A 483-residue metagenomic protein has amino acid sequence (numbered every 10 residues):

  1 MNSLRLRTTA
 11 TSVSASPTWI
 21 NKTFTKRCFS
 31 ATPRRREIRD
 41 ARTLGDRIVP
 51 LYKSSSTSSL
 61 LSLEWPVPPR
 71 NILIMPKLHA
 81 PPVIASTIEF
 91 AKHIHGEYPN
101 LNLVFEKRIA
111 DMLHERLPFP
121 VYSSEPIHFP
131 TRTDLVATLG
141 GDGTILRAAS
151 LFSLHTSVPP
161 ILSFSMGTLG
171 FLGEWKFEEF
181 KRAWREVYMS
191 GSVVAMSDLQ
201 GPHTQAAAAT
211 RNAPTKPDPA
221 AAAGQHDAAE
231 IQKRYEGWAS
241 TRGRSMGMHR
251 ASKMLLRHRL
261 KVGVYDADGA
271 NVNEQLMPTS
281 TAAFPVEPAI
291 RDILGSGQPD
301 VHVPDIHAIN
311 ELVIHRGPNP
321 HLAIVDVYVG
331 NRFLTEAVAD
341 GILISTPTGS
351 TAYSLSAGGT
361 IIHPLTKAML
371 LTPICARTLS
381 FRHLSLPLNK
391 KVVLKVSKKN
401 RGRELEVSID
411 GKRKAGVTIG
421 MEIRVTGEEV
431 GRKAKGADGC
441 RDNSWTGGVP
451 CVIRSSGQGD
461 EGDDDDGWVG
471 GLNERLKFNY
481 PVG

Functional and structural regions predicted by a protein language model:
N2-R7, W19, C28-I48, S58-L61 (+7 more regions): ATP/nucleoside-binding phosphotransfer catalytic cores, i.e., glycine-rich phosphate-binding loops
P17-L139, L146, S150, S157 (+2 more regions): ATP/NTP phosphate-donor binding region
K77, A137, G141, S165 (+3 more regions): A residue-level signal for conserved active-site and pocket-lining positions in enzyme catalytic cores
Y98, N102-K107, H128, H307 (+3 more regions): General beta-strand structural signal in soluble alpha/beta enzymes
L151-F164, F171: Gly/Ser-rich helix-loop-strand patches that form or flank binding pockets for ribonucleotide-derived cofactors
S153-S157, I362-H363, L386: Short, conserved loop/helix-junction motifs that constitute active-site signature segments in enzyme catalytic cores
G167-D340: Catalytic core of DAGKc-family lipid kinases
R332-S380: Gly/Ser/Thr-rich active-site loops/lids in small-molecule metabolic enzymes that frequently grip phosphoryl groups
